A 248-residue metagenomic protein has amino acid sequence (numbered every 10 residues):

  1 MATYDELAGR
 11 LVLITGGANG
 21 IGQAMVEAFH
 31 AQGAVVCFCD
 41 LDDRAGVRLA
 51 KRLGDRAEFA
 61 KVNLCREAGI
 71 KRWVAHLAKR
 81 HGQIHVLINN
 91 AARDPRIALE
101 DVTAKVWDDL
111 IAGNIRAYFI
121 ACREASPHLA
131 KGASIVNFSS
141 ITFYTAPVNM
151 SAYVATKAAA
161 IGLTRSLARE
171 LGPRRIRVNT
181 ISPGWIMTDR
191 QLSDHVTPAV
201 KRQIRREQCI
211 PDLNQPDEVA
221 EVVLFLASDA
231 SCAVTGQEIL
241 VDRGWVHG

Functional and structural regions predicted by a protein language model:
M1-Y4, T145, L224, T235-G248: Short C-terminal tail/terminal secondary-structure segment of NAD(P)H-dependent dehydrogenase/reductase domains
I88, G172, R177, V234-G236: Short, small/polar-rich loop/turn modules that mediate ligand/substrate recognition or access, typified
A98-L99, T103-I111, V200-I204: Substrate-binding pocket helix/loop in short-chain dehydrogenase/reductase
C122, T156, T164: Active-site helix of classical SDR
P127, R169-P173, C232: Alpha-helical segment proximal to the catalytic Tyr-Lys
S140: Residue(s) in the substrate-gating loop at a strand-loop-helix junction that position the organic substrate next
Q208-V219, A230: A conserved structural motif in NAD(P)-dependent oxidoreductases
